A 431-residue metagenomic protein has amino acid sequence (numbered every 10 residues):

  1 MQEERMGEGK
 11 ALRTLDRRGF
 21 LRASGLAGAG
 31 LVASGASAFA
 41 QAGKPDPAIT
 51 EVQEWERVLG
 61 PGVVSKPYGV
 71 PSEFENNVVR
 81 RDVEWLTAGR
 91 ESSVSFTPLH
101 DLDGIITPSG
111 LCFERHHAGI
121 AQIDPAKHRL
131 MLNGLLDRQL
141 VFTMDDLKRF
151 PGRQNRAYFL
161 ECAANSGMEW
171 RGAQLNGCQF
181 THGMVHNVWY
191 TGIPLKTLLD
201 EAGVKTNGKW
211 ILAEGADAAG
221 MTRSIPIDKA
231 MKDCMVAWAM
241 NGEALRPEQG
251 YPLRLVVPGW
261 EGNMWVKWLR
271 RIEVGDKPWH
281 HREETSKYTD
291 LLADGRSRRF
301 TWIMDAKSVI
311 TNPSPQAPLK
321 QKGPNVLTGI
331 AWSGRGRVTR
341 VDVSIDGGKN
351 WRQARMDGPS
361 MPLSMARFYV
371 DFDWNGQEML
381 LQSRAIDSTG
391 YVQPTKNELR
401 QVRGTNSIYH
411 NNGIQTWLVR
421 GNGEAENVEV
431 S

Functional and structural regions predicted by a protein language model:
M1-G19, G28, A33-S34, F39-Q41: N-terminal secretory signal peptides
A42-S431: Structured, non-membrane catalytic/scaffold regions adjacent to prosthetic-group chemistry
